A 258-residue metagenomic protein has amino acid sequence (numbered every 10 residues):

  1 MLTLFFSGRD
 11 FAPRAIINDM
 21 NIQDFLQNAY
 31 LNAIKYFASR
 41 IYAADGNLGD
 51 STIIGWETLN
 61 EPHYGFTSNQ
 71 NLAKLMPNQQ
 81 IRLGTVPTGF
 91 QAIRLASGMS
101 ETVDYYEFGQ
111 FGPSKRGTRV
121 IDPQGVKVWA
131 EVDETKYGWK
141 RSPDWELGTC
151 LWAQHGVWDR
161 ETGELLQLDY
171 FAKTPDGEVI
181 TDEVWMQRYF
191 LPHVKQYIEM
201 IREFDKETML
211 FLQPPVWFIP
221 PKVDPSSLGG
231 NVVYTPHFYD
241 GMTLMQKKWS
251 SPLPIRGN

Functional and structural regions predicted by a protein language model:
M1-K248, I255-G257: Active-site region of glycoside hydrolase catalytic domains
